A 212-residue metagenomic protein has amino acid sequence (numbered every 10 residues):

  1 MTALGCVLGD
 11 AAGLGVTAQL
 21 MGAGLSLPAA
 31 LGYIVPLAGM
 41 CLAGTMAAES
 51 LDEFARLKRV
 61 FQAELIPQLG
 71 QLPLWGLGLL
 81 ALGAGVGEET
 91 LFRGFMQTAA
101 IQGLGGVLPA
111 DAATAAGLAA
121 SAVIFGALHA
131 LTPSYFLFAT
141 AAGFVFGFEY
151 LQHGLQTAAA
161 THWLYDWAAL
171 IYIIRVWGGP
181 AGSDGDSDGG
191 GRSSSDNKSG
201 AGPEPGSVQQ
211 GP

Functional and structural regions predicted by a protein language model:
G5-A84, I101-A112, G179-G182: Juxtamembrane helix-loop-helix connectors linking adjacent transmembrane helices in multi-pass membrane enzymes
I66-G191, D196-P212: Transmembrane helix-loop-helix hairpins at the membrane interface of multi-pass integral membrane proteins
